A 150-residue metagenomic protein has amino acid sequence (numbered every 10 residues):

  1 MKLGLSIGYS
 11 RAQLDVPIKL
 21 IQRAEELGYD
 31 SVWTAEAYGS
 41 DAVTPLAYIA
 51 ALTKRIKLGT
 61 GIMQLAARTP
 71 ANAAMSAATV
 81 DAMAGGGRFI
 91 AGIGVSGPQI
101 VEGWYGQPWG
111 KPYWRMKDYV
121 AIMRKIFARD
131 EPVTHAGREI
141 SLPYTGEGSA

Functional and structural regions predicted by a protein language model:
M1-T60: N-terminal beta1-alpha1-beta2 module of alpha/beta enzyme domains
Y9-R11, Y38, Q64-A66, V95-Q99: Active-site-proximal loop/turn and secondary-structure-junction residues that shape catalytic pockets, frequently
A12-L14, T60-R68, A73-A78: Solvent-exposed, charged interface segments at domain starts and junctions
P17, Y29, T44, G61 (+4 more regions): Short linear functional motifs in flexible/disordered or boundary regions
A37-S40, M63-T69, P108-W109: Glycine-rich "substrate-gating" loop/helix at the edge of Rossmann-like oxidoreductase active sites
K57-M63, I90-G94: A short, GP-enriched loop/loop-strand-helix hinge that lies immediately N-terminal to, or at the N-terminal rim
N72-A150: Internal, glycine-rich beta/alpha segment that forms the wall or movable "lid" of small-molecule/cofactor binding
